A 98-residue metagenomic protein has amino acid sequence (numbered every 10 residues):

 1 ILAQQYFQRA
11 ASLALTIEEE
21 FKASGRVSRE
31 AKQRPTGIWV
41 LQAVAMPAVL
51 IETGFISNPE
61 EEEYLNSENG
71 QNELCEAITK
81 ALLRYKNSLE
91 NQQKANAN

Functional and structural regions predicted by a protein language model:
I1-N98: Active-site-proximal helix/loop segments of hydrolytic enzymes
